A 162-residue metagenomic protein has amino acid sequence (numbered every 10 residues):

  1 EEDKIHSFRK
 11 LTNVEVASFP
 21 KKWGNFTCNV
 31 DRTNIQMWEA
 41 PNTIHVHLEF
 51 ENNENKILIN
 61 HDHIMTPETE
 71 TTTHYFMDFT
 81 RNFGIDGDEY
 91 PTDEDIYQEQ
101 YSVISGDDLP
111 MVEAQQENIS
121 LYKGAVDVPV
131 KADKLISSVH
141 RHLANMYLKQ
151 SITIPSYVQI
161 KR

Functional and structural regions predicted by a protein language model:
E1-R162: C-terminal catalytic domain of Rieske-type non-heme iron oxygenases
